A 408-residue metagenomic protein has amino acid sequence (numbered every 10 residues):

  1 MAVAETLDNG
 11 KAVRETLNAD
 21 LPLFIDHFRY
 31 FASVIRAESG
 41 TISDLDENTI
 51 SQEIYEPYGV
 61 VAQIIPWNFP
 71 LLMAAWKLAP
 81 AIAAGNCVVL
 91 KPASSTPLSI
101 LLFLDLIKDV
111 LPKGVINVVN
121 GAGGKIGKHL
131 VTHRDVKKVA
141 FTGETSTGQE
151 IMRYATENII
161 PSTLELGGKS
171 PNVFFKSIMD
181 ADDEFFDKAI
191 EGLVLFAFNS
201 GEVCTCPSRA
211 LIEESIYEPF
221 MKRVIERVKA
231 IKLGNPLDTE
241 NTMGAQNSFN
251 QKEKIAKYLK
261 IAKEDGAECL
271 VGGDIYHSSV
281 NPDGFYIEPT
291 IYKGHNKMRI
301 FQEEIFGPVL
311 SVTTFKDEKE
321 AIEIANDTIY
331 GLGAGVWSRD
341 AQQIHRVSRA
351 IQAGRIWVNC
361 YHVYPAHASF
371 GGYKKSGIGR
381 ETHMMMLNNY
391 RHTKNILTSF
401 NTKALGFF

Functional and structural regions predicted by a protein language model:
M1-A12, D20, A210, S215: N-terminal alpha-helical segment of soluble enzymes
A4-A12, I42-N48, D238-G244: Short linear capping/connector segments at secondary-structure termini
E5, F28, G85, I116 (+7 more regions): Residue-level signal for inorganic ion chemistry
K11-E38: Long amphipathic alpha-helix in the N-terminal Rossmann-like dinucleotide-binding domain of NAD(P)-dependent
F28, I100-F103, I107, L130 (+6 more regions): Hydrophobic packing residues within well-ordered alpha-helices of enzyme cores
S39-D187, F315: Rossmann-like NAD(P) dinucleotide-binding subdomain of oxidoreductase/dehydrogenase enzymes
V136, K232, P282-F408: Conserved C-terminal structural/oligomerization subdomain of aldehyde/semialdehyde dehydrogenase
E144-N296, V358, L405-F407: ALDH superfamily catalytic-core signature
